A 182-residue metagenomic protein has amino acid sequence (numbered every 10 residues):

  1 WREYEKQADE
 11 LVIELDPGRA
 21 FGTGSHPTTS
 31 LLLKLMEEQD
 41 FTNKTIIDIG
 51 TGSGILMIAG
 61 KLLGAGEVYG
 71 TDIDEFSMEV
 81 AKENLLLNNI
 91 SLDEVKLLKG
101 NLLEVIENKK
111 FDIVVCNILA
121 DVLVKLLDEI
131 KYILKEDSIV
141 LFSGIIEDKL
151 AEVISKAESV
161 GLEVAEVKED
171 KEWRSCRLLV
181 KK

Functional and structural regions predicted by a protein language model:
W1-G22: Non-catalytic substrate-recognition/targeting regions of SAM-dependent transferases
R2, G52, E172: A generic "binding-loop/recognition-motif" signal
A8, V12-E14, G50, T71 (+2 more regions): Generic hydrophobic-segment detector
L11, N43-T45, S138: Nucleotide donor/acceptor-binding cores
R19, T23-L102: Conserved SAM/SAH cofactor-binding pocket of Class I
K34, I73-K181: S-adenosylmethionine
